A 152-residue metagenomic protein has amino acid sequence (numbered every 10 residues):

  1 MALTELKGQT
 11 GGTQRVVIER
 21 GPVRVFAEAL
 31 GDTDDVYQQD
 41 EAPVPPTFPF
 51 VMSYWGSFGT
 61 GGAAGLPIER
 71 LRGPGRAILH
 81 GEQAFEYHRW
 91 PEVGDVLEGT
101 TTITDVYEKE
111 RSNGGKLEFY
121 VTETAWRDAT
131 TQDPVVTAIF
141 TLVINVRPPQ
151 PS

Functional and structural regions predicted by a protein language model:
M1-A2, E82, Y87-S152: HotDog/MaoC-like acyl-thioester-processing domains
M1-E82, P149-S152: Hot-dog-fold acyl-thioester-processing enzymes
